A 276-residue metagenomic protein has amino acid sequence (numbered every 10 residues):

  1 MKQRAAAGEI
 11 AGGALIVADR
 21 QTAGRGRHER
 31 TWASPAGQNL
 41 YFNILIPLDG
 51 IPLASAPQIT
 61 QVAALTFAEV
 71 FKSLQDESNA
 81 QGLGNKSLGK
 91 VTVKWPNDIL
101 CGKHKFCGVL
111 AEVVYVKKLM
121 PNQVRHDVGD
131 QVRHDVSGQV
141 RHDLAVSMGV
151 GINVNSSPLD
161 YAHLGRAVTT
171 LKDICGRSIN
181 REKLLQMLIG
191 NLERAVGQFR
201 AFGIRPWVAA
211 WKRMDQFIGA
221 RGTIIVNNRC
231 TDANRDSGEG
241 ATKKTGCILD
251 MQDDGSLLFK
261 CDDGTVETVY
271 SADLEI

Functional and structural regions predicted by a protein language model:
M1-G89, C107, V114-D130, V136-R141 (+2 more regions): N-terminal lobe of the biotin/lipoate ligase/transferase fold
V17-D19, N43, K94, L110-E112 (+1 more regions): Short beta-strand segments
F42, F67, D98, G151 (+2 more regions): Residue-level signal for inorganic ion chemistry
K94-C101, K105: Glycine- and Gly-Pro-enriched alpha-helical subdomains that act as flexible, kink-prone "lid/hinge" or packing modules
V114-V116, P158, M251-L257: Short, conserved beta-turn/loop elements at beta-strand boundaries and strand-helix junctions
D143-K172: Short, acidic (Asp/Glu-rich) active-site segment that either coordinates a divalent metal cofactor
I174-D232, G238: Conserved, helical-rich catalytic subdomain that frames metal- and/or nucleotide-binding sites in enzyme alpha/beta
R221-I276: Conserved RNA-binding domains used in RNP assembly and mRNA/RNA metabolism
